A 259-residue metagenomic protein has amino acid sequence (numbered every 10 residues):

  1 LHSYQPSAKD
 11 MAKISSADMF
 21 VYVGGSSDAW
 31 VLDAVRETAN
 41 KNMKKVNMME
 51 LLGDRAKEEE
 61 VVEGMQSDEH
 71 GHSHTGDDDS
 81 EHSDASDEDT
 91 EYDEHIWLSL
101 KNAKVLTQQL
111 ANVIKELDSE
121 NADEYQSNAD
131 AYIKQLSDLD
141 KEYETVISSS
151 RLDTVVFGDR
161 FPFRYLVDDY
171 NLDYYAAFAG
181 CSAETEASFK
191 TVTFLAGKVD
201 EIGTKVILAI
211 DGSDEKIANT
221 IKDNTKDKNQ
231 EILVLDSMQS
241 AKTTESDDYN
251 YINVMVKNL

Functional and structural regions predicted by a protein language model:
L1-L259: Extracytoplasmic metal-acquisition and chelation regions
